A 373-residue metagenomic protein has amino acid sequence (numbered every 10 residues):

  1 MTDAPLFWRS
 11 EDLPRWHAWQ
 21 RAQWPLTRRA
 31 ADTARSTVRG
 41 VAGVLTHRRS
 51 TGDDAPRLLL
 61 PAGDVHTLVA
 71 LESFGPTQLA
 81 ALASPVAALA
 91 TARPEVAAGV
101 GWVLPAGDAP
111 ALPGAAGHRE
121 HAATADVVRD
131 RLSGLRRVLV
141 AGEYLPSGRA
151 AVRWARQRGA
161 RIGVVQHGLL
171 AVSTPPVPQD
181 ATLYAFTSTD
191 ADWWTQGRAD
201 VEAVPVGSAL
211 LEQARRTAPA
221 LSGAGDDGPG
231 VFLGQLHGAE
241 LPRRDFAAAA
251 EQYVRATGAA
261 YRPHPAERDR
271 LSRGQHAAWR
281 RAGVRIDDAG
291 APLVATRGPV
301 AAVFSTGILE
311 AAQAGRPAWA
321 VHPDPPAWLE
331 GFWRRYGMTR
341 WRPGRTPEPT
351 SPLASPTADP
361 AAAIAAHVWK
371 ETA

Functional and structural regions predicted by a protein language model:
M1-Q23, R334-A373: C-terminal amphipathic helix plus adjacent low-complexity, charged tail appended to glycosyltransferase catalytic
T2-R9, P14, L45, R49-A199 (+1 more regions): Active-site and donor-binding regions of nucleotide-sugar-utilizing enzymes
Q20-P56, Q166-H167, P176-L241, P265: A nucleotide-sugar donor-handling region in carbohydrate enzymes
S73-L79, A109, Y144-S147, L236-P242 (+4 more regions): Short acidic, S/G/P-rich loop/turn micro-motifs used as interaction or catalytic elements
Q78-P85, A209-A278: Conserved catalytic-core segment of nucleotide-activated headgroup transferases in glycan assembly
V172-V177, W193-Q196, Q213-A218, V294-A295 (+2 more regions): Short, charged, surface-exposed secondary-structure boundary motifs
P205, T306-D359: Catalytic binding pocket for nucleotide-activated donors in carbohydrate/polymer assembly enzymes
E267-A314, A318-W319, D324: Donor nucleotide-activated moiety binding/catalytic core segment of transferases that use nucleotide-activated donors
